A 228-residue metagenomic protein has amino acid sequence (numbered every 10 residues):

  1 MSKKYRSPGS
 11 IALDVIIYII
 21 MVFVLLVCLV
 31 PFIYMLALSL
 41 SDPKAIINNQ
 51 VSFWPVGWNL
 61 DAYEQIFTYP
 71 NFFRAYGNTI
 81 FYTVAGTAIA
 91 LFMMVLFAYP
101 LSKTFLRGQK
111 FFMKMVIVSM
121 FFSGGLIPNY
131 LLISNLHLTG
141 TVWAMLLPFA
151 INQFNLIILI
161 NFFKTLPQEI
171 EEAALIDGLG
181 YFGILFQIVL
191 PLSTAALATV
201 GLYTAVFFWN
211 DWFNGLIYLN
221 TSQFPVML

Functional and structural regions predicted by a protein language model:
S2-L228: A hydrophobic, multi-pass inner-membrane permease signature
